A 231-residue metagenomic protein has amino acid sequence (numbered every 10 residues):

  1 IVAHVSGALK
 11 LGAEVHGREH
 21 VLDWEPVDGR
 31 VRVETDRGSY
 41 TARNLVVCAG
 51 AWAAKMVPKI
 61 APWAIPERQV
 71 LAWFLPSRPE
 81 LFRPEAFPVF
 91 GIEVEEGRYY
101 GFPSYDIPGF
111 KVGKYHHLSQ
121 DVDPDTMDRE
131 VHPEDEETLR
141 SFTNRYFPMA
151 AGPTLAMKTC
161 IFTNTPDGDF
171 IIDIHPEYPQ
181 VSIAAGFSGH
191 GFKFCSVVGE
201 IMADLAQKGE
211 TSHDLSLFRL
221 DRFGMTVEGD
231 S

Functional and structural regions predicted by a protein language model:
I1-G7, G50-W52, D135-S141, G191 (+1 more regions): Mid-domain beta-loop-alpha active-site segment that forms a flexible, acidic cofactor/metal-binding surface
I1-N44: Helical element adjacent to the flavin cofactor pocket in flavoenzyme catalytic cores
G7, L11, K55, K59 (+2 more regions): Active-site catalytic microenvironments for nucleophilic, acid-base chemistry
H16, V46, S182-A184: Hydrophobic/aromatic beta-strand patches that form the interior of the parallel beta-sheet core in alpha/beta enzyme
R32-T35, V112, A184: Generic recognition of long tandem-repeat/solenoid scaffolds
S39, N44, A51-Q180: Active-site substrate-recognition segment that forms the wall of the catalytic cavity or substrate channel
T138-S231: C-terminal catalytic lobe of FAD-dependent flavoproteins
